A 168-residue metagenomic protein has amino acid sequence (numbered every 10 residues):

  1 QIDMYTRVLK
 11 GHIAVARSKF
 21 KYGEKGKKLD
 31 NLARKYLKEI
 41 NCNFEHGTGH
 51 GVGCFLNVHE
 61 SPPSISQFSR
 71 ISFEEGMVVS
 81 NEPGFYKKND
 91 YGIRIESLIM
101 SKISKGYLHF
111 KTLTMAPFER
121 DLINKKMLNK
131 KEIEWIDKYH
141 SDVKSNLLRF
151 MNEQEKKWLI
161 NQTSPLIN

Functional and structural regions predicted by a protein language model:
Q1-N168: Active-site neighborhoods and metal-handling regions in enzymes and metal-associated proteins
